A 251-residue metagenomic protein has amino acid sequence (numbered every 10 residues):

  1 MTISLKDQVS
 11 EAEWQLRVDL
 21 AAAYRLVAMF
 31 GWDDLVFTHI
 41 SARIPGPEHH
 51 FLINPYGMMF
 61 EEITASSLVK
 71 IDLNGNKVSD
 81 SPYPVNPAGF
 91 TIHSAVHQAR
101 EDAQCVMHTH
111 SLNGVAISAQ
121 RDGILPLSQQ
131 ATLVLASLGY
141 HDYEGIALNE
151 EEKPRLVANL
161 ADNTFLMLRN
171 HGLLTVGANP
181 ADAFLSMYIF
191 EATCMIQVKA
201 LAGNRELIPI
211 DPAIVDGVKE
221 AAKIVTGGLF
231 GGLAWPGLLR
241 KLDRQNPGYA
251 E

Functional and structural regions predicted by a protein language model:
M1-E251: Glycine-rich flexible loops
